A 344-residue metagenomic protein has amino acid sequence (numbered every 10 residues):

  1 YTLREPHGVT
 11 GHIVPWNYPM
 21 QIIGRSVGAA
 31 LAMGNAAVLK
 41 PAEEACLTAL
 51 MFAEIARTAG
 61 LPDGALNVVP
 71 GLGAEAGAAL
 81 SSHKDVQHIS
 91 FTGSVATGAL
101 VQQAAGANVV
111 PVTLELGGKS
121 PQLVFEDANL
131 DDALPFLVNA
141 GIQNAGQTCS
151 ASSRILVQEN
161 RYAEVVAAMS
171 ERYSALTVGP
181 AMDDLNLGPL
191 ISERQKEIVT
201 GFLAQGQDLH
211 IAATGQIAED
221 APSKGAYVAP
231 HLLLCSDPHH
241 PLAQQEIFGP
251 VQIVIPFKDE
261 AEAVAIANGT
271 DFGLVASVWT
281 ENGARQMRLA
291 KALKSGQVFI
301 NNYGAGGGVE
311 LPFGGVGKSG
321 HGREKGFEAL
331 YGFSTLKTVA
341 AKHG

Functional and structural regions predicted by a protein language model:
Y1-D132, F257: Rossmann-like NAD(P) dinucleotide-binding subdomain of oxidoreductase/dehydrogenase enzymes
T10-I13, A36, G73-E75, V95-A96 (+12 more regions): Gly/Ser/Thr-rich beta-alpha loop segments that engage phosphate groups in nucleotides
L31, V38, N67, T113 (+5 more regions): Structural detector of well-ordered beta-strand residues that form the stable sheet scaffold of enzyme domains
L50, E54-T58, A78, S82 (+7 more regions): Replace "anionic and nucleotidyl ligands
D63, L116-G118, C149-S150, D184 (+2 more regions): Short glycine-enriched loop/turn motifs at secondary-structure junctions
V86, L123, T177, D220 (+1 more regions): Conserved C-terminal structural/oligomerization subdomain of aldehyde/semialdehyde dehydrogenase
H88, A96-D237, I300: ALDH superfamily catalytic-core signature
